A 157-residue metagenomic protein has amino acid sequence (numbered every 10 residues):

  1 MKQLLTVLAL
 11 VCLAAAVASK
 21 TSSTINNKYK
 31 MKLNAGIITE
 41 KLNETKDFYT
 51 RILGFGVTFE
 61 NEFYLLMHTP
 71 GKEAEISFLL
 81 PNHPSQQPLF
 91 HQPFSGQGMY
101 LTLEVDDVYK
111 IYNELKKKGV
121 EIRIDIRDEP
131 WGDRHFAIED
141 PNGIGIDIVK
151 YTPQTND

Functional and structural regions predicted by a protein language model:
M1-N27: Bacterial Sec-dependent N-terminal signal peptides
K20-N34, G56-D106, Y112-E139, V149-D157: Vicinal oxygen chelate
T39-K41, P130: Conserved beta-strand-loop-alpha-helix junction that forms the acyl-donor binding cleft
T45-T50, L115, G143: Conserved active-site tyrosine of GNAT-family acetyltransferases
